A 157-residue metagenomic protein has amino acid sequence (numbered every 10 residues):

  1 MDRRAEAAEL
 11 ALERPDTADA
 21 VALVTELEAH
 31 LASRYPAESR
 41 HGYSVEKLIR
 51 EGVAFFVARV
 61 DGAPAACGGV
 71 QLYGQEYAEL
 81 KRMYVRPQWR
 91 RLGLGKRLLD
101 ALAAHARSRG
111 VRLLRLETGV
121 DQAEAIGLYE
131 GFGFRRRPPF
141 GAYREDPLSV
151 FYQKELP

Functional and structural regions predicted by a protein language model:
M1: Alpha/beta-hydrolase fold catalytic core
R4-A5, E9-D16, R112-R115, G119-P157: C-terminal "cap" of GNAT-fold acetyltransferases
R4-K81, R86-Q88, L99-D100, H105 (+2 more regions): Acetyl-CoA-dependent GNAT
S39-R40, G93, E124: Alpha-helix N-cap and coil->helix boundary residues
R86-Q88, L92, V120: Active-site acidic-Proline motif in GNAT/NAT acetyltransferases
R91-L92, A104-R107, L113-R115: Charged, amphipathic alpha-helical coiled-coil/dimerization segments
